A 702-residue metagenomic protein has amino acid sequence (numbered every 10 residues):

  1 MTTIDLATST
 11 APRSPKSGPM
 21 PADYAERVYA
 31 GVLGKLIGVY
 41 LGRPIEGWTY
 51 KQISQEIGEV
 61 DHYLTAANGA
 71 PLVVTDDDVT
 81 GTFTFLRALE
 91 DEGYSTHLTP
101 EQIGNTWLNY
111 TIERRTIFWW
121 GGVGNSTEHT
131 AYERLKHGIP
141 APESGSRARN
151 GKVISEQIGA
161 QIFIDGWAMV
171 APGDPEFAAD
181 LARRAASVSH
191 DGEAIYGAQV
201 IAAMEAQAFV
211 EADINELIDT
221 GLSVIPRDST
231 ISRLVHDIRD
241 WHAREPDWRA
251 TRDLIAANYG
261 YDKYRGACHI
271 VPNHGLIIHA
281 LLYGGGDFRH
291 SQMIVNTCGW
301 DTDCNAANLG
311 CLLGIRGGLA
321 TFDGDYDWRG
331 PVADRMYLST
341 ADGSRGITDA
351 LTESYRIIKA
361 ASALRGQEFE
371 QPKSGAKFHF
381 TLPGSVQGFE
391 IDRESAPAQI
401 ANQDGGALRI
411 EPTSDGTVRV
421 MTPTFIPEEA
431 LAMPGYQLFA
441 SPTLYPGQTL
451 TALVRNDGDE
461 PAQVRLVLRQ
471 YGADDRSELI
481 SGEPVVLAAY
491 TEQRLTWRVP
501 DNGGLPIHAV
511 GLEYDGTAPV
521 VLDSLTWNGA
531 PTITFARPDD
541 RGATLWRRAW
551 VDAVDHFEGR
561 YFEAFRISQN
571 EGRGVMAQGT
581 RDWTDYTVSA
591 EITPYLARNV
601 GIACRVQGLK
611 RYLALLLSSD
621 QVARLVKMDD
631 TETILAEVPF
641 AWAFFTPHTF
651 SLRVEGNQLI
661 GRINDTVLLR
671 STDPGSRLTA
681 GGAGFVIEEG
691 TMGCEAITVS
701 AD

Functional and structural regions predicted by a protein language model:
M1-L479, D515-T534: Structured, active/binding-site neighborhoods that engage oxygen-rich ligands
K377-T381, Q387-A398, Y436, L468 (+2 more regions): Extracellular glycan-recognition regions
